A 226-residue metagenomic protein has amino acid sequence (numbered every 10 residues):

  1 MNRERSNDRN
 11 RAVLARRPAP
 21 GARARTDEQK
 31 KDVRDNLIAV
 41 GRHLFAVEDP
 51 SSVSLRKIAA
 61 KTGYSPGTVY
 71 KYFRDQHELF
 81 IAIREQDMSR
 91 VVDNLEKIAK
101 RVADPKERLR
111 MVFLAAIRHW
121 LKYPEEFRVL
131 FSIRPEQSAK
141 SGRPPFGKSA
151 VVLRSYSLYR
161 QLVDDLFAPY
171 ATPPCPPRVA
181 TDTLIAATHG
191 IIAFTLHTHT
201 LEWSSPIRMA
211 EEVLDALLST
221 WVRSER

Functional and structural regions predicted by a protein language model:
M1-D32, H43, E225-R226: N-terminal intrinsically disordered/low-complexity leader segments
K30-R42, I58, I83-V91, L95 (+1 more regions): Generic hydrophobic, amphipathic alpha-helix propensity
N36, V40, L44-E78, A82: Helix-turn-helix
S51-S52, A171-C175: Short, charged helix-capping/linker segments at alpha-helix termini
A82, E96-E125, R154, A180-L184: Hydrophobic alpha-helical connector segments
E96, S132, K140-P169, R178-T183 (+1 more regions): Amphipathic alpha-helical packing segments from all-alpha helical-bundle domains
H119-K122, Q161, D165, D182-W203 (+1 more regions): Amphipathic C-terminal alpha-helical segment
L121-R143, A193-L201: Amphipathic alpha-helical segments used for helix-helix packing
